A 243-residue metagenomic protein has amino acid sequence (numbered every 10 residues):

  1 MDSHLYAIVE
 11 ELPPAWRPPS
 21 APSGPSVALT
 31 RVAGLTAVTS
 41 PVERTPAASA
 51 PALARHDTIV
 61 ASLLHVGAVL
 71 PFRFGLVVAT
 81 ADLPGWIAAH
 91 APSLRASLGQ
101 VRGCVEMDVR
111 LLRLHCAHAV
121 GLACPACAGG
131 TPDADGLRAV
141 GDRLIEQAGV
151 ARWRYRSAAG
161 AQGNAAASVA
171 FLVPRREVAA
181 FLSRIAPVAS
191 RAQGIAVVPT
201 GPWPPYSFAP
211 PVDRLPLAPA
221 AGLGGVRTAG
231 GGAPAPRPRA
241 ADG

Functional and structural regions predicted by a protein language model:
M1-G243: An interfacial alpha-helical scaffold signature
